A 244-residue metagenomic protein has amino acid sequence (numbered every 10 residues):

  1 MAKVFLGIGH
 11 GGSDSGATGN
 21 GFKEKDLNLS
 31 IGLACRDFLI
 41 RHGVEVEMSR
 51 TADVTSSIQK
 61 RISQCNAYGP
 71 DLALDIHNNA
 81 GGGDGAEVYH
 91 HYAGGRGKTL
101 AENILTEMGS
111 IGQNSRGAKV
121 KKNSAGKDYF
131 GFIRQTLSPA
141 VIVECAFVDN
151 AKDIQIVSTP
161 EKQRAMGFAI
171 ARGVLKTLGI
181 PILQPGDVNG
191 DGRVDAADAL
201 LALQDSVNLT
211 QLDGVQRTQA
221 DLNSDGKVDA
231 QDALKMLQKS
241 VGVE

Functional and structural regions predicted by a protein language model:
A2, D14, D26-I182: Active-site-proximal helix/loop segments of hydrolytic enzymes
A2-G21: Short glycine-rich His-centered loop
G21, I156-T159, R217: Short, polar loop/linker segments at the starts of domains and inter-domain junctions
K23, E161, S224: Short, surface-exposed alpha-helical recognition segments that flank or form part of ligand/macromolecule-binding
K25, L29-G32, G167, A196-A199 (+1 more regions): Short alpha-helical patches at coil-to-helix transitions and adjacent helical residues in well-structured domains
I180-E244: Cellulosome-associated attachment modules in secreted, modular CAZymes
